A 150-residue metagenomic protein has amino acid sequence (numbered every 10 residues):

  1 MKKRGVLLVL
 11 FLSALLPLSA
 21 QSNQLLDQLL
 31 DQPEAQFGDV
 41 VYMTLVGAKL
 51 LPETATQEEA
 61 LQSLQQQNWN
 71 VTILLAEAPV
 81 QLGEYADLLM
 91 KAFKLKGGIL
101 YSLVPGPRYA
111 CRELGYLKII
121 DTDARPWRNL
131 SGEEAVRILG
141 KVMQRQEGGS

Functional and structural regions predicted by a protein language model:
M1-R4: Positively charged n-region of N-terminal signal peptides that target proteins for export
L7-P17: Bacterial N-terminal signal peptides
A20-Y42, V46-T54, T72-S150: Terminal recognition/anchoring or ligand-binding modules at protein termini
L61-L64: N-terminal export/assembly leaders
N68-N70: Primarily EF-hand calcium-binding motifs
